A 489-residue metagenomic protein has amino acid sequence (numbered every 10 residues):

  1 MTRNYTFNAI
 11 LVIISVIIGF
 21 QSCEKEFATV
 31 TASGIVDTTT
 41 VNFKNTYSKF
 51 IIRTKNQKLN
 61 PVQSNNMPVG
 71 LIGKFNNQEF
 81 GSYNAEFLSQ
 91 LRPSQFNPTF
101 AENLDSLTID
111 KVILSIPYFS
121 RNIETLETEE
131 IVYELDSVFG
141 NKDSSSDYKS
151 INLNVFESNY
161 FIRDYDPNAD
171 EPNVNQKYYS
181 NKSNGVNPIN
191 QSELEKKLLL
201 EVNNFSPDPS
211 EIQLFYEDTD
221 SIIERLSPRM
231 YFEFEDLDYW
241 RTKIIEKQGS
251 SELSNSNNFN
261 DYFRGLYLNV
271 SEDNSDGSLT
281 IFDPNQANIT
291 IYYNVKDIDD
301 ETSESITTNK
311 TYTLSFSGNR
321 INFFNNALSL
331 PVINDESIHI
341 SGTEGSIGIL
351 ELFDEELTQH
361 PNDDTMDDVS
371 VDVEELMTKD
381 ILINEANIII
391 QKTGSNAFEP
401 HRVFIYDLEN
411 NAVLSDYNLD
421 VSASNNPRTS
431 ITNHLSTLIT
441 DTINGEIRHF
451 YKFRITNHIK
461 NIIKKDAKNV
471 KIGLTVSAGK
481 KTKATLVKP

Functional and structural regions predicted by a protein language model:
T2-I13, I17-P489: Secreted, disulfide-rich extracellular signaling modules
